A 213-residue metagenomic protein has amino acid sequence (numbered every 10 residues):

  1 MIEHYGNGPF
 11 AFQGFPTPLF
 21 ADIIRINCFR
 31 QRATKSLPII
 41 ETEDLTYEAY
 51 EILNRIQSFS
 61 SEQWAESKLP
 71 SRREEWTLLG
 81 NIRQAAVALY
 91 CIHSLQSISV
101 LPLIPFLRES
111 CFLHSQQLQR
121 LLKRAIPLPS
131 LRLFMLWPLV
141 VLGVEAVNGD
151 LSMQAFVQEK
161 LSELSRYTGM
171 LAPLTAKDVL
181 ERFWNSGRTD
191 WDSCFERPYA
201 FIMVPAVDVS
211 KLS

Functional and structural regions predicted by a protein language model:
M1-R166: Cytosolic regulatory protein-protein interaction regions
E159-S213: Intrinsically disordered, low-complexity regulatory regions with latent secondary structure
